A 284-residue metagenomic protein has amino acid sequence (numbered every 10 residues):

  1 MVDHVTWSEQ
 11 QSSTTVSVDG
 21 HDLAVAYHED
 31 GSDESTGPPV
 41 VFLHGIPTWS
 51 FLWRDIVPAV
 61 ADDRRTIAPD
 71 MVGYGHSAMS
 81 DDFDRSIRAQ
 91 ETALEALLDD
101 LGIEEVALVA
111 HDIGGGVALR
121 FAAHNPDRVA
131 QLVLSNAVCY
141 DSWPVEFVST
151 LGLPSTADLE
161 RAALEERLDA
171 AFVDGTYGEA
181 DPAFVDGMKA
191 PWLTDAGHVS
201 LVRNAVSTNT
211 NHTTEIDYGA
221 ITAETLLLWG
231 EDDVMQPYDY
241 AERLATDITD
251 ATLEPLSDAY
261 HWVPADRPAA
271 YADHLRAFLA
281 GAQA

Functional and structural regions predicted by a protein language model:
M1-V40, A61-R64, I103-E104, T249-S257 (+1 more regions): Alpha/beta-hydrolase fold catalytic core
G20-H21, H28-G31, I67-A110, D273: Active-site loop/oxyanion-hole signature of alpha/beta-hydrolase fold enzymes
D30-H76: Conserved HGGG/HGGXW glycine-rich cap/lid loop of the alpha/beta-hydrolase fold
A123, A130-R161: Flexible "cap/lid" loop of the alpha/beta hydrolase fold
W143-V145, A162-A220: Conserved alpha/beta-hydrolase catalytic His-Asp/Glu region
I221, L227-W229: Short beta-strand/loop motif that positions the catalytic acidic residue of the alpha/beta-hydrolase fold
D232-Q236: Acidic catalytic loop of the alpha/beta-hydrolase fold
A259-A272: Catalytic histidine-centered segment of alpha/beta-hydrolase-like enzymes
